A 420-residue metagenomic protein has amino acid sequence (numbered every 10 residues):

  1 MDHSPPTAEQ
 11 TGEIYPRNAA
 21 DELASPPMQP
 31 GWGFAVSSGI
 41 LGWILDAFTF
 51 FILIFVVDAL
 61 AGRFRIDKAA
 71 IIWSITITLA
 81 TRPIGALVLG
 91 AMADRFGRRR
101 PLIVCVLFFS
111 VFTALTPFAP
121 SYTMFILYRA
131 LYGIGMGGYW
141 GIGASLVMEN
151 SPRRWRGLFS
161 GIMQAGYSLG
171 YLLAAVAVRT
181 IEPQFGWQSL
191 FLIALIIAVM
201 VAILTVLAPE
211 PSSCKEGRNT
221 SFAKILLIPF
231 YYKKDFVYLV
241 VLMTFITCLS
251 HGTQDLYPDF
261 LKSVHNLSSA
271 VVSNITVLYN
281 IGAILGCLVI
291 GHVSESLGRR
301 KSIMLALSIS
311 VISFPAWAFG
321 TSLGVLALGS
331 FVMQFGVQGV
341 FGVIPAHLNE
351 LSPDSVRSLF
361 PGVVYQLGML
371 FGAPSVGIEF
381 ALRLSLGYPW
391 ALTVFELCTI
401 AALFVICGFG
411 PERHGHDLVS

Functional and structural regions predicted by a protein language model:
D2-F48: Cytosolic juxtamembrane N-terminal segment immediately preceding the first transmembrane helix of multi-pass
L53-I54, K234-I284: Extracytoplasmic gate region of multi-pass secondary transporters
R65, G97, F118-M124, P152 (+2 more regions): Helix-breaking motifs and short loop linkers at transmembrane-helix boundaries and internal kinks in secondary membrane
I84-P120, L297: Conserved MFS/SLC helix-loop-helix module at the cytosolic interface between two early adjacent transmembrane helices
F112, T123-L131, G324-V332: Paired small-residue
Y128-A165: Cytoplasmic helix-loop-helix junction between adjacent transmembrane helices in 12-TM secondary transporters
M163-V206: Helix-loop-helix hairpin linking two adjacent transmembrane segments in secondary transporters
I196-C214, V405-G410: C-terminal membrane-cytosol helix-exit motif in multi-pass small-molecule transporters
